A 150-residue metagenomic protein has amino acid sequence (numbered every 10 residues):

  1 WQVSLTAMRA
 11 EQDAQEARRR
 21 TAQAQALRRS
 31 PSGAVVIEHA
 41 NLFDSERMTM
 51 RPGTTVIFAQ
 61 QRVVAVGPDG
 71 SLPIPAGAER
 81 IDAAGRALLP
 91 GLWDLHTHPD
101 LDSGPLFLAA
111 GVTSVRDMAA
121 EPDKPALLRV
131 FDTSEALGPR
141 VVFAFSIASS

Functional and structural regions predicted by a protein language model:
W1-H39, P73: Extracellular/periplasmic ectodomains of large secreted or surface enzymes and adhesion receptors
Q23, A78-R80, W93: Solvent-exposed hydroxyl-ligand-binding patches built from regularly spaced Ser/Thr and small hydrophobics
S32, A76-A78, A136-P139: Short coil/turn connectors at secondary-structure junctions
G33, E38, P52-T54, G111 (+1 more regions): Envelope-exposed proteins and targeting segments
H39-A40, Q61: Solvent-exposed loop/turn tips at the surfaces of repeat/solenoid architectures
R47-L89: Histidine-rich, glycine-flanked metal-binding segment
A83-L89, L95, P99, S103-S150: Divalent-metal coordination cores built from histidine and acidic residues
